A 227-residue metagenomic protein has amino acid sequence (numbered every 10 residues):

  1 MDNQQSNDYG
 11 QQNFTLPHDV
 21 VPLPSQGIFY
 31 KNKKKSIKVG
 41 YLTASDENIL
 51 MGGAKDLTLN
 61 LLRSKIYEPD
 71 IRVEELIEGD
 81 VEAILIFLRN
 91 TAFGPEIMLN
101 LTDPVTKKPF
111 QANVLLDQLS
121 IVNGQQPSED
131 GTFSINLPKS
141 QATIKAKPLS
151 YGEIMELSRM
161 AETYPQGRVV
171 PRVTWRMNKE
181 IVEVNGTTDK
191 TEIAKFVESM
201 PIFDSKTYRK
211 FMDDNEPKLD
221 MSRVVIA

Functional and structural regions predicted by a protein language model:
M1-A227: Long C-terminal interaction/binding lobes of large macromolecular proteins
